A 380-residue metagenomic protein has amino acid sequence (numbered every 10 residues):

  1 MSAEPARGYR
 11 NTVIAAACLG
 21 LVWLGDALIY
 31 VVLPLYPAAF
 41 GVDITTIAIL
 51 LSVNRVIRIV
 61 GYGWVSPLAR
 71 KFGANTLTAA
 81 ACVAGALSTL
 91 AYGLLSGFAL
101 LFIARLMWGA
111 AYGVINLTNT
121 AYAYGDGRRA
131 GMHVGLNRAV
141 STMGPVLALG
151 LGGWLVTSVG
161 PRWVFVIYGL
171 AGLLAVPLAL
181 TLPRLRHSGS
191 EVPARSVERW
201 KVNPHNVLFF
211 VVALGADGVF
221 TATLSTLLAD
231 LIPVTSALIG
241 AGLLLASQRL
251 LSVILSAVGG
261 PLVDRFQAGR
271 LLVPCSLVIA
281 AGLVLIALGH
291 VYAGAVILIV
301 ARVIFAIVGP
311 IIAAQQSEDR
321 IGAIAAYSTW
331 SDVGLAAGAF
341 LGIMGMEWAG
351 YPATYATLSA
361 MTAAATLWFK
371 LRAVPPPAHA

Functional and structural regions predicted by a protein language model:
V31-T45, A222-G240: Short amphipathic helix-loop junctions that connect adjacent transmembrane helices in Major Facilitator Superfamily/SLC
V42-V53, M132-L136, P233-R249, G322: Loop-to-transmembrane helix entry
I49-S66, L243-V258: Central cavity-lining transmembrane alpha-helices of secondary-active solute carriers, predominantly the Major
G61-G73, V156, I254-Q267, M346: Helix-to-loop junctions at the C-terminal end of transmembrane segments in multipass secondary transporters
T76-L90, G169, R270-L285: Structural signature of the two symmetry-related core transmembrane helices
L106-S141: Cytoplasmic helix-loop-helix junction between adjacent transmembrane helices in 12-TM secondary transporters
V114-G127, I304-E318: Intracellular juxtamembrane helix-capping segments at the cytosolic ends of symmetry-related transmembrane helices
V164-L180, Y355-K370: Symmetry-related core transmembrane helices of the 12-TM Major Facilitator Superfamily/SLC fold
